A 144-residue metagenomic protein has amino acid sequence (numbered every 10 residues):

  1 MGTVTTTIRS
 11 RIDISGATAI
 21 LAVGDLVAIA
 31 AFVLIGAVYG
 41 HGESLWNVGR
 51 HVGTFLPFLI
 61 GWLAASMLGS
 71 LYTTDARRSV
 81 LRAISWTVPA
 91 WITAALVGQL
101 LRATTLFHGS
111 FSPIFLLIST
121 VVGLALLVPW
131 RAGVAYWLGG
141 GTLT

Functional and structural regions predicted by a protein language model:
M1-L21, Y136-T144: Haloarchaeal acidic low-complexity proteome signature biased toward cell-envelope/secretome components but also
L26-T54: Membrane-helix boundary elements
L45-I60, A83-T87: Loop-to-helix transition at the N-terminal end of transmembrane alpha-helices
I60-D75: Canonical alpha-helical transmembrane segments
A65, I84-Q99: Hydrophobic alpha-helical membrane segments
T74-R82, G109, P113: Interfacial helix-loop-helix linkers and transmembrane-helix boundary segments in multi-pass membrane proteins
L100-L117: Membrane-helix boundary connector in multi-pass membrane proteins
V122-T144: Membrane-water interface at the C-terminal end of transmembrane alpha helices
